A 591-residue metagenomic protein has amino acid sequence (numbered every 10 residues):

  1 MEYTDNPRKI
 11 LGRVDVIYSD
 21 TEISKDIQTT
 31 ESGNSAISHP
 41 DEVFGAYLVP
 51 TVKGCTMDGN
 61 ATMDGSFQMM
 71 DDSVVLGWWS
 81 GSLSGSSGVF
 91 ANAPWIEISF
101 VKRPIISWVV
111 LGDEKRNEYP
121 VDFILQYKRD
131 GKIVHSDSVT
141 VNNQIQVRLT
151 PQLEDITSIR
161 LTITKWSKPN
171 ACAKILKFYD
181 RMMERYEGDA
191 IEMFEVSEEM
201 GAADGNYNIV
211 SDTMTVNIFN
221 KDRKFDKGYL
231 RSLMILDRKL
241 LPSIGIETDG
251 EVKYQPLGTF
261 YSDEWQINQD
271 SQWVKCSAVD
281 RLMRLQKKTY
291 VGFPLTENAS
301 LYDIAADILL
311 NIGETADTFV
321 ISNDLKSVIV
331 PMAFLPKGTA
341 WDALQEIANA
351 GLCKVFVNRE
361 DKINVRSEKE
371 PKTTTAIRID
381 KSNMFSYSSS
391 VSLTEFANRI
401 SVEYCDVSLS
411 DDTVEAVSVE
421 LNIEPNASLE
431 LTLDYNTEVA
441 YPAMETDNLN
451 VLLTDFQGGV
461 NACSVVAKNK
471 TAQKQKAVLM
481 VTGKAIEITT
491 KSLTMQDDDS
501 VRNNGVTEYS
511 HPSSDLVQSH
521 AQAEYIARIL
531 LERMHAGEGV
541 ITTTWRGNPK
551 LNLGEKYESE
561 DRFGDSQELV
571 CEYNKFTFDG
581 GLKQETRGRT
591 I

Functional and structural regions predicted by a protein language model:
M1-L295, M332-F334, E346-L352, T413-T482 (+4 more regions): Assembly/oligomerization scaffold segments
A190-T215, E314, V402, N503-A536: Short beta-strand/loop turn elements enriched in aromatics
D237, N552-G554: Loop/turn positions that initiate beta-strands
M283, D303-D307, W341-N349: Solvent-exposed, polar/charged alpha-helical surfaces in well-ordered, non-transmembrane soluble domains, broadly
L295-D303, F334-D342: Soluble non-cytosolic domains of exported or imported proteins
A305-L335: N-terminal export/assembly leaders
N349-T374: Extended amphipathic alpha-helical segments with heptad-repeat/coiled-coil character used for oligomerization, fusion
K474-T507: C-terminal, non-catalytic macromolecule-binding modules
